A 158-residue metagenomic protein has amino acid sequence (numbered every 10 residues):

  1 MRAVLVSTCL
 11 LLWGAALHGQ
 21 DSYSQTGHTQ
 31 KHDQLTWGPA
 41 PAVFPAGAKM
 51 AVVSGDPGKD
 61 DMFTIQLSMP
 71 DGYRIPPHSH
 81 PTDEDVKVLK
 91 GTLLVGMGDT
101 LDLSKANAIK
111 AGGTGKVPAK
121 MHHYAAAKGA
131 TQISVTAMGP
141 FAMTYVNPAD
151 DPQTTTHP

Functional and structural regions predicted by a protein language model:
M1-S7: Bacterial N-terminal signal peptides that target proteins for export
W13-G19: N-terminal signal peptide c-region/cleavage motif recognized by signal peptidases
G19-F63, A106, P148-P158: A short, N-terminal "cap"/entry segment at the start of jelly-roll beta-barrel domains of the cupin/DSBH fold
D60-H80, A108-T114, P118-A119: Conserved short histidine dyad/triad with adjacent acidic residue
P70-Y73, H80-T100: Glycine- and acidic-residue-biased ligand/ion/polar-headgroup-sensing regions
I75-P77, V95-G96, V117, H122-K128: Short beta-strand His + acidic residue motifs that chelate non-heme Fe in jelly-roll/DSBH and cupin folds
L93-G115: Mid-chain, well-packed structural core segment of small domains
A108-K110, A119-A142: Ligand-binding loop in jelly-roll beta-barrel domains
